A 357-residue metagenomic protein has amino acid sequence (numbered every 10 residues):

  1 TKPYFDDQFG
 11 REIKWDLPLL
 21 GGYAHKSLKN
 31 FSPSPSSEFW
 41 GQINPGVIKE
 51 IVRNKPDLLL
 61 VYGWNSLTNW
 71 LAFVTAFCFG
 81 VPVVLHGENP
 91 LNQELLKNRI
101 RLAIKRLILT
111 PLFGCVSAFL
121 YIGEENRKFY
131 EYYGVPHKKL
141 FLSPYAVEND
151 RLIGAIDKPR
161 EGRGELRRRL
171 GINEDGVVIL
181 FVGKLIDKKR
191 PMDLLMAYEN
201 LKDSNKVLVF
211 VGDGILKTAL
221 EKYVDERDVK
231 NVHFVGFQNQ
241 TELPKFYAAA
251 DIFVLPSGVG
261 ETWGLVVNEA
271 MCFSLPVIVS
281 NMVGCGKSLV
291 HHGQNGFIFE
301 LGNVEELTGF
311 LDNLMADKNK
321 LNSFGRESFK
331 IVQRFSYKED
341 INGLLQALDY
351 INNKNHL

Functional and structural regions predicted by a protein language model:
P82-H86, P90-C115: Nucleotide-sugar donor phosphate/pyrophosphate-binding loop at the beta->alpha transition of glycosyltransferases
L109-G164, F234: Donor nucleotide-sugar binding/catalytic pocket of nucleotide-sugar-dependent glycosyltransferases
R168, E306, N313, K320-R334 (+1 more regions): A short, well-ordered alpha-helix in the C-terminal region of glycosyltransferases
N173-K189, L195-Y198, V209: Conserved donor-binding/catalytic core segment of Leloir-type glycosyltransferases
T218-Q238: Nucleotide-activated donor-binding/catalytic signature segment of Leloir-type glycosyltransferases, i.e., the conserved
F237-Q238, K245-A250: Short alpha-helical donor nucleotide-sugar binding micro-motif in glycosyltransferases
A248-T262, L275: Acidic donor-binding loop of glycosyltransferase active sites
P276-S280, V290: Short hydrophobic beta-strand element within catalytic cores of glycosyltransferases and related nucleotide-activated
